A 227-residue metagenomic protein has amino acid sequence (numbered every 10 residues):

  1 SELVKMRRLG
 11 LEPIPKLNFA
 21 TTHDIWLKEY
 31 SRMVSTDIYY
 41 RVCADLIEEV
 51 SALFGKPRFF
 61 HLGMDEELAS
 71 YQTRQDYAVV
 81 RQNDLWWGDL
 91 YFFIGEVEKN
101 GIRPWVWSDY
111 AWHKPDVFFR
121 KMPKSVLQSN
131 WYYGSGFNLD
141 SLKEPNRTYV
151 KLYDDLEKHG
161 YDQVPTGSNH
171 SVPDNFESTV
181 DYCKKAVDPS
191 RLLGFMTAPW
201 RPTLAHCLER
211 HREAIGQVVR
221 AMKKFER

Functional and structural regions predicted by a protein language model:
S1, Y39-A44, Q82-F92, K143-L152 (+2 more regions): Well-ordered, non-membrane alpha-helical segments in soluble/globular domains
S1-L127, Y132: Aromatic-lined carbohydrate-binding surfaces of glycoside hydrolases
E49-L53, E96, D155, D181-A186: A generic secondary-structure signal
A52, K99, K151-D154, K158 (+1 more regions): Polar/charged alpha-helical tracts
T73-V80, G136-P145, L208-R210: Short, flexible/disordered intra-domain loops and linkers
P115-N169, N175: Glycoside hydrolase catalytic-domain groove-lining segments
H159-R227: Substrate-binding cleft of secreted/luminal carbohydrate-active enzymes
